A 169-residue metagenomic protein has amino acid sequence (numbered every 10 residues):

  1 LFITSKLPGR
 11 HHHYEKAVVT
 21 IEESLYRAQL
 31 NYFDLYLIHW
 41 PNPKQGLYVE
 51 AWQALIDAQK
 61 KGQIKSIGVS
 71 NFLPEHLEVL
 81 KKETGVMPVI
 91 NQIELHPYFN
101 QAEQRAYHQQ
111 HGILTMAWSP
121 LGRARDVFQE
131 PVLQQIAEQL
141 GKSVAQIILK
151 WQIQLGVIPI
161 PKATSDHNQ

Functional and structural regions predicted by a protein language model:
L1, L30-F33, I64, P88: Local beta-strand N-terminus motif with an aromatic residue
L1-H11, Y32-P41, L95: A short, structured active-site edge motif that brings together acidic residues
H13-Q29, E50, E75-E78, F99-Q101: Short, acidic/polar
A17-I38, D57-K61, I113: CE4/NodB-like, metal-dependent polysaccharide N-deacetylase domain that modifies extracellular/periplasmic N-acetylated
P41-Q169: Beta/alpha (TIM)-barrel catalytic core signal, keyed to glycine-rich beta->alpha loops juxtaposed to Asp/Glu that bind
